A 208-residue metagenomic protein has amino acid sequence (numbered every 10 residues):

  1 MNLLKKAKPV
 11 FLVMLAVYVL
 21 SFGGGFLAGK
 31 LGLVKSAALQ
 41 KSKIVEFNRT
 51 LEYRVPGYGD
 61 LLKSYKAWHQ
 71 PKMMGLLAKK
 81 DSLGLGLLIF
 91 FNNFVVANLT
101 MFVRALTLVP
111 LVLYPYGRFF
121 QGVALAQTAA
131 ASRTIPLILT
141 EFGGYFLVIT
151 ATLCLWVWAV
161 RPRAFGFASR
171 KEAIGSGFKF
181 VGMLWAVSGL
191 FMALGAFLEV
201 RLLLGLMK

Functional and structural regions predicted by a protein language model:
M1-P9, K80, F167-S176: Cytosolic juxtamembrane amphipathic/interface segments immediately preceding and feeding into a transmembrane helix
L4-R54: N-terminal signal-anchor transmembrane alpha helix
V17-G25, G144, V187-E199: Alpha-helical transmembrane segments of multipass membrane proteins
E52-M73: Extracytosolic (periplasmic/ER-lumenal) interhelical loops and adjacent juxtamembrane/interface segments of multi-pass
W68-L106: Individual transmembrane alpha-helix segments
L108-R133: Conserved mixed alpha/beta catalytic, RNA-binding, or beta-rich assembly cores of soluble enzyme, regulatory
L137-L147: Membrane-interface loop-to-helix entry segments
T150-K208: Terminal transmembrane helical module of multi-pass membrane proteins
